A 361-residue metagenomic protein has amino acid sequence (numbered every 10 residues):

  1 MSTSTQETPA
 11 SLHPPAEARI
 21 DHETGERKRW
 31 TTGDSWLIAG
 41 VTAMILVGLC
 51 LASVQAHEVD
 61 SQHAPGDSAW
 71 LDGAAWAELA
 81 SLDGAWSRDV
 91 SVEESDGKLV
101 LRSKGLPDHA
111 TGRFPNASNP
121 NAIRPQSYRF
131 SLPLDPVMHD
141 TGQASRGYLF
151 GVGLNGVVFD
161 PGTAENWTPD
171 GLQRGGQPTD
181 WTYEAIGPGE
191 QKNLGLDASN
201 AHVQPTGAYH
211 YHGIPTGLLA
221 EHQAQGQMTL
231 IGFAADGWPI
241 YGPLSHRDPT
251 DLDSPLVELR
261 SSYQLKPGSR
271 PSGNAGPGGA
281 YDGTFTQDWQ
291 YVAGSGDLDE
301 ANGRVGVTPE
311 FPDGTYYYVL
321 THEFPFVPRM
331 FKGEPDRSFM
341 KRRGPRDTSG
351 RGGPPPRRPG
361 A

Functional and structural regions predicted by a protein language model:
P15-W30: Juxtamembrane low-complexity tails/linkers enriched in Ser/Thr-Pro and polybasic
K28-G40: N-terminal Sec-pathway targeting helices
T42-Q55: Hydrophobic alpha-helical membrane-insertion segments, chiefly the h-region of N-terminal signal peptides
H57-N193: Solvent-exposed N-terminal domain segments of exported/luminal and surface proteins
G153-V158, P205-L218, F311-P325: Extracellular/lumenal glycan-associated surfaces
T163-S199, G273-R304: Short, flexible domain-boundary/linker segments around small modular repeats
D236-W238, P243-S338, R343: Extended, compositionally biased non-globular segments
M340-A361: Disordered, low-complexity segments in secreted/periplasmic proteins that are enriched in proline
